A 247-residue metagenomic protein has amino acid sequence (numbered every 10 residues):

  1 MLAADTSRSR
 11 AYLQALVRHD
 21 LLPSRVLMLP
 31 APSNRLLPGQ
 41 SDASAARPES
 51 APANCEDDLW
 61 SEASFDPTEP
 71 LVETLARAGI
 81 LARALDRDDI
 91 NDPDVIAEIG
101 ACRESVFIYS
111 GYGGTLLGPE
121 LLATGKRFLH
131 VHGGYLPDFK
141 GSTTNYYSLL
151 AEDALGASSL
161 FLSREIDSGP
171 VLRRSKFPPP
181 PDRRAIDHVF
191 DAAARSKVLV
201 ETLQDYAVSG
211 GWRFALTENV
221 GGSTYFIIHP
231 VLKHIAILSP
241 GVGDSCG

Functional and structural regions predicted by a protein language model:
M1-G247: One-carbon transfer enzymes
